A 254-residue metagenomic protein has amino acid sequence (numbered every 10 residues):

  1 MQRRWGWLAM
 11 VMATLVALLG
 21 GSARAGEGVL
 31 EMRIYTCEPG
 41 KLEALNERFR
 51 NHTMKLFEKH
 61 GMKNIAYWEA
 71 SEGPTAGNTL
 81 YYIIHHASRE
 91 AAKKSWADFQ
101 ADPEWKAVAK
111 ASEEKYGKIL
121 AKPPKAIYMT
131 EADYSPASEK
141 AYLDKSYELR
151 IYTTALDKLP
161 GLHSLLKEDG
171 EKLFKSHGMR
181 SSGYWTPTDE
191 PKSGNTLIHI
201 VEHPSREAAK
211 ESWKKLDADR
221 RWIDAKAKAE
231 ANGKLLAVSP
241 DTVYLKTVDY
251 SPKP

Functional and structural regions predicted by a protein language model:
M1-R4: N-terminal secretory signal peptides that target proteins for export/translocation
G6-M10, K106: Hydrophobic alpha-helical segments and their boundary regions
A9-L18: Bacterial N-terminal signal peptides
L18-D224, E230-P254: Short S/T/G/P-rich N-terminal loop/turn motif that feeds into the first structured element of a domain
